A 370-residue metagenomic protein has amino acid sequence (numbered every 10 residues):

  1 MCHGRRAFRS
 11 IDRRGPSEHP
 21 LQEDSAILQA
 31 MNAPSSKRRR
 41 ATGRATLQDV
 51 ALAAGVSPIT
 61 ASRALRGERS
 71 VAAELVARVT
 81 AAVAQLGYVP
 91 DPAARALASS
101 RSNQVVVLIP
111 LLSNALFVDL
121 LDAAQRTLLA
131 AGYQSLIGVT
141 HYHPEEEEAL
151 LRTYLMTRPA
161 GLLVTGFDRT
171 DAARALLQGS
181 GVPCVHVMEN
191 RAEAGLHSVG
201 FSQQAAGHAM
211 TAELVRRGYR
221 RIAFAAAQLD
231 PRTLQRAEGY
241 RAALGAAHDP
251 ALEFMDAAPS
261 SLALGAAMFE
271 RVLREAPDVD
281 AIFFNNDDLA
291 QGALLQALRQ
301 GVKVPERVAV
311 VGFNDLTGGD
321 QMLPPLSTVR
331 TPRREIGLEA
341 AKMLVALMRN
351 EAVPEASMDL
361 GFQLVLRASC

Functional and structural regions predicted by a protein language model:
M1-R40, Q85, R126-A131, L155 (+2 more regions): Bacterial carbohydrate/catabolite-sensing allosteric modules
F8-S102: N-terminal helix-turn-helix DNA-binding module of bacterial transcription factors
A53, P58-R63, L97-S113, E213 (+1 more regions): Short beta-strand segments enriched in small/hydrophobic residues
R66, L111-N114, H141-Y142, D168 (+1 more regions): Short histidine/acidic/glycine/proline-rich micro-motifs that form metal- and phosphate-coordinating active-site loops
A77, Y88-T153, R158-G161, R241: Amphipathic helical "hinge" segments at domain boundaries
A94, E148-L151, R174, T211 (+1 more regions): Short hydrophobic/charged patches on amphipathic alpha-helices used for structural packing and interfaces
H141-P144, T165-T170, D288: Short beta->alpha connector loops
V164-A173, E189-G195: Acidic, Gly/Pro-rich loop/turn segments at junctions of secondary structure
